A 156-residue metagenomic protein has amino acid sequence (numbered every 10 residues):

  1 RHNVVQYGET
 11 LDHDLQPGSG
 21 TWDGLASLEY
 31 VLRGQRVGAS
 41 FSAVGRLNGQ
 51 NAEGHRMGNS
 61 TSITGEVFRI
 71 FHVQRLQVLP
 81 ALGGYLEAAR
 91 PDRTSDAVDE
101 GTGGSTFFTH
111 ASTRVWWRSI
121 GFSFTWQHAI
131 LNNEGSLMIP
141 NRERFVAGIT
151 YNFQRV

Functional and structural regions predicted by a protein language model:
R1-M57, W116, Q154-V156: Outer-membrane pore/translocation modules
A52-V156: Outer membrane beta-barrel transmembrane domains
